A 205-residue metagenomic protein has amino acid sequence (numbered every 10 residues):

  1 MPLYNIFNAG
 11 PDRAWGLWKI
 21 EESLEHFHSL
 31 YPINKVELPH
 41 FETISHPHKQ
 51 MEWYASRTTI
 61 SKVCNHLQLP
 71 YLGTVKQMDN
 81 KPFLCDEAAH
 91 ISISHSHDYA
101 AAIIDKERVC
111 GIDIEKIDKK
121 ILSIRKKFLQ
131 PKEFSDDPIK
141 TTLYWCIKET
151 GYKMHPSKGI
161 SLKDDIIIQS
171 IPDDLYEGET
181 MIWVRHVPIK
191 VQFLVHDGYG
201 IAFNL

Functional and structural regions predicted by a protein language model:
M1-L205: Core catalytic alpha/beta fold that binds nucleotide/phospho-ligands
